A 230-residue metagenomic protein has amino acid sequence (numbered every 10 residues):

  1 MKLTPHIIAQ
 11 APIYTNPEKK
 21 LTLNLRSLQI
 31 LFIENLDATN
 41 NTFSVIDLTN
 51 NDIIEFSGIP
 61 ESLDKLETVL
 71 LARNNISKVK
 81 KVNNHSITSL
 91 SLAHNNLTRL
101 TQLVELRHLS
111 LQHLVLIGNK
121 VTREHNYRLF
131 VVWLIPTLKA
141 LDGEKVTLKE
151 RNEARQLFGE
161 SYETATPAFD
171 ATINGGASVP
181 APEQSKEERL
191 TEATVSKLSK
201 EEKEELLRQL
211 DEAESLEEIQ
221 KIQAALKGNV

Functional and structural regions predicted by a protein language model:
M1-D52, G58-K65, S89, E105-V115 (+1 more regions): Long, contiguous C-terminal flanking segments immediately downstream of a protein's structured core
F56-S57, N75: Acidic (E/D-rich), amphipathic helical modules within compact regulatory domains
E67-L106, L111-H113: A contiguous binding-surface segment within folded domains or other stable secondary-structure elements
